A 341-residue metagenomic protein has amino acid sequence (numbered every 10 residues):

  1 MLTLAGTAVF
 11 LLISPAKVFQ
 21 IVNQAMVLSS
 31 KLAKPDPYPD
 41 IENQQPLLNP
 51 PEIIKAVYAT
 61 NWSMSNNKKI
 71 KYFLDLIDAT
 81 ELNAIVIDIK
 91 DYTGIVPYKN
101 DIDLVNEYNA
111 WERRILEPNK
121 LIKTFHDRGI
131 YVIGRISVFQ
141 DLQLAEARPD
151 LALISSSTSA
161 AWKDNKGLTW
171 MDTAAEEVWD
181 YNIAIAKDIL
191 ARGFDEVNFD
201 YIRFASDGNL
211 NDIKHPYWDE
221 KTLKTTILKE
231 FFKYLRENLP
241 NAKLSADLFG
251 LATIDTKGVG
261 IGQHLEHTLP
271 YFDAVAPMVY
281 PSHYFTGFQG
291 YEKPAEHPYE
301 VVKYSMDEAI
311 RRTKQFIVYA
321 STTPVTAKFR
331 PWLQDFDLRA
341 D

Functional and structural regions predicted by a protein language model:
Q45-W62, F139-A191: Active-site-adjacent "subsite" loops/lids of carbohydrate-active enzymes
K55-M64, I102-I115, K166-D180, Y217-T225 (+2 more regions): The substrate-binding groove and active-site-proximal loops of carbohydrate-active enzymes, especially glycoside
S63-A79, N106-I130, L223-K233, Y304-D307: Aromatic- and glycine-enriched glycan-recognition loops and surfaces that form the carbohydrate-binding subsites
I70-I95, L190-V197, P270-A274: Catalytic domains of carbohydrate-active enzymes, especially glycoside hydrolases
A84-V86, L116-A161, N198: Glycine-rich, aromatic-flanked loop segments that form ligand/cofactor-binding clefts across common enzyme folds
I85, F125, V132, N182 (+5 more regions): Conserved, mostly hydrophobic/aromatic
P97-N109, D141-D164, D207-D219: Aromatic- and acidic-residue-enriched segments that line the glycan-binding/catalytic groove of carbohydrate-active
D219-L248, A252, T256-Q334: Glycoside hydrolase catalytic-domain groove-lining segments
